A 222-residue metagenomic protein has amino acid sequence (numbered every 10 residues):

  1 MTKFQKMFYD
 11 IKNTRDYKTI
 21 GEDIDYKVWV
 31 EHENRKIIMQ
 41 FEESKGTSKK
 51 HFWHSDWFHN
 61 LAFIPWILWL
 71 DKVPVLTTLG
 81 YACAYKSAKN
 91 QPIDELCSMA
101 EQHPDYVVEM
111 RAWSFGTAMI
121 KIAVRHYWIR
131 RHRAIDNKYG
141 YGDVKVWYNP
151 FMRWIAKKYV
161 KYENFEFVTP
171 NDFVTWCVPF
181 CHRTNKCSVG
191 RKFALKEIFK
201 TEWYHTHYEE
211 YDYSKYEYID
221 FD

Functional and structural regions predicted by a protein language model:
M1-D25: Extended, Lys/Arg-enriched charged tracts that mediate electrostatic binding to polyanionic substrates
G21-K27, E33-E109, I122-D222: Alpha/beta hydrolase fold serine-hydrolase catalytic domain that processes acyl esters and thioesters
R111-T117: Conserved alpha/beta-hydrolase "nucleophile elbow" surrounding the catalytic nucleophile
